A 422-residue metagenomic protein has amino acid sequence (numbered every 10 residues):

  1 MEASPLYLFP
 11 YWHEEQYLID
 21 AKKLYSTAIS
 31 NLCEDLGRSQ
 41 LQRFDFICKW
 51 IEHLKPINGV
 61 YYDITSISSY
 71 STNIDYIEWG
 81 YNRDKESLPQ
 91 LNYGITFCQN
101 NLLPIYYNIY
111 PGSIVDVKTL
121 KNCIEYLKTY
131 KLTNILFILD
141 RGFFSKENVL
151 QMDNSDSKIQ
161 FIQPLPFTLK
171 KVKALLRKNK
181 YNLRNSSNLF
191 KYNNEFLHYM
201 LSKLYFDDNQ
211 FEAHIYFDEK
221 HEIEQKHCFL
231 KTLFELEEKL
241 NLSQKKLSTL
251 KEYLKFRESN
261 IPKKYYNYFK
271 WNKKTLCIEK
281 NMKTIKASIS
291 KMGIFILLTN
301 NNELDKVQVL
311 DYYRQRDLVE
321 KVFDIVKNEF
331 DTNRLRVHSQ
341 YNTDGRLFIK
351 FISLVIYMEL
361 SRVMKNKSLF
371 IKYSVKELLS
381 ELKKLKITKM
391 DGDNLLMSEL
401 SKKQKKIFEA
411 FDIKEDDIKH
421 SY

Functional and structural regions predicted by a protein language model:
M1-Y422: Anion-binding and metal-coordination hotspots
